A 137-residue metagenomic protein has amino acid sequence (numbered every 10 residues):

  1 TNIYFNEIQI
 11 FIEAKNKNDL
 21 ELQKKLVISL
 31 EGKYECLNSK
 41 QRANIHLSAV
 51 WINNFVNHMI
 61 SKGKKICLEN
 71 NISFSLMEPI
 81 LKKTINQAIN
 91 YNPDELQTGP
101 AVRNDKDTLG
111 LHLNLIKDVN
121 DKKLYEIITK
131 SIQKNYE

Functional and structural regions predicted by a protein language model:
T1-I89, N120, I127-I132: Internal alpha-helical scaffold of NAD(P)-dependent oxidoreductase catalytic cores
P93-E137: C-terminal active-site/capping subdomain that shapes the small-molecule cofactor and substrate pocket of enzyme
